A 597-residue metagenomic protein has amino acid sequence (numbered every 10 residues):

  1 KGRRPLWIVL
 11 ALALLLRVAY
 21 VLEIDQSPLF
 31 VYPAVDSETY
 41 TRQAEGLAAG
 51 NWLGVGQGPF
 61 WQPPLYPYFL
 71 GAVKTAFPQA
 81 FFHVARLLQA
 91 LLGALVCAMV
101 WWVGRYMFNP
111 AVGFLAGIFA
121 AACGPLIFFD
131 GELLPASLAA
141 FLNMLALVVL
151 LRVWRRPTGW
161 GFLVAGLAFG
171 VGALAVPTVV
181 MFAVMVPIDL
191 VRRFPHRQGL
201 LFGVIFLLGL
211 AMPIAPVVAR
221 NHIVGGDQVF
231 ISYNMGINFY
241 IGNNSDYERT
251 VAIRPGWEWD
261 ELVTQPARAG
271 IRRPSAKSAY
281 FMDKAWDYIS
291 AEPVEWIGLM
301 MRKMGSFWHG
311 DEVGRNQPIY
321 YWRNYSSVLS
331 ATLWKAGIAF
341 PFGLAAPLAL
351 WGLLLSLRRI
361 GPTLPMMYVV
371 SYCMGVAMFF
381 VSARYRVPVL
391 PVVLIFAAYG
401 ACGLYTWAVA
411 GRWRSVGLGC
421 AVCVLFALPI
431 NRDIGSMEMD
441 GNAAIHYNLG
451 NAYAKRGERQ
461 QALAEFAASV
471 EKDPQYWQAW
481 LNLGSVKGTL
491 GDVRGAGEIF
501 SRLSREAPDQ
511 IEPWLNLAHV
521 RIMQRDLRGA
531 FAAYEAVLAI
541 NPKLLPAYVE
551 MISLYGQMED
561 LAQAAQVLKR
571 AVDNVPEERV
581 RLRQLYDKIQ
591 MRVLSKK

Functional and structural regions predicted by a protein language model:
K1, M107-A111, A146-V164, G172 (+2 more regions): Membrane-interface transmembrane helices that cradle and orient dolichyl/undecaprenyl
R4-I8, V84, V100-A122, A140-F141 (+4 more regions): Transmembrane-helix signature of polytopic, membrane-embedded enzymes that assemble or transfer cell-envelope glycans
L10, F60, P64-A72, A76-A98 (+6 more regions): Loop-to-helix entry region of an early transmembrane alpha helix in multi-pass inner-membrane enzymes
A13-L16, A116-G124, A140-F141, V148 (+2 more regions): Short helix- or helix-capping micro-motifs that position conserved polar/aromatic residues at function-defining sites
V84-F108, L145, V149, P347-W351: Transmembrane-helix motifs of polytopic, lipid-linked glycan transferases
R152, R156, F169, F182-A211 (+4 more regions): Perimembrane helix-loop-helix junctions
Q228-G314: Membrane-proximal stem/loop segments at transmembrane-domain junctions that anchor or position
E295-L364: Membrane-interface anchor segments at the N-terminal boundary of transmembrane helices in multi-pass membrane enzymes
